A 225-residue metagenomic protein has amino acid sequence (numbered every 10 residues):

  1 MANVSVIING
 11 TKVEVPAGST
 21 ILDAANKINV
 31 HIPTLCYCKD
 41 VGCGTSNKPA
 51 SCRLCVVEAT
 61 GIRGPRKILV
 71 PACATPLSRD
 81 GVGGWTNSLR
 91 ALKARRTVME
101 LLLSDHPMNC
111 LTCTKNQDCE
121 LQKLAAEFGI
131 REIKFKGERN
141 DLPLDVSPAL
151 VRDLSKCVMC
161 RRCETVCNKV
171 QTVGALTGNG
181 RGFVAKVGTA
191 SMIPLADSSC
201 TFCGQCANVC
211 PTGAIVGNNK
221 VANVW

Functional and structural regions predicted by a protein language model:
A2-V6: Short structural boundary motif marking the start of a folded domain
I8-T11: Short strand-turn-strand beta-turns centered on an Asx-Gly dipeptide
V13-R79: N-terminal cofactor/phosphate-binding cores enriched in small/glycine residues, especially glycine-rich loops such as
R53-F202, N208-W225: Fe-S ferredoxin-like electron-transfer domains and their immediately adjacent linker/connector regions across
